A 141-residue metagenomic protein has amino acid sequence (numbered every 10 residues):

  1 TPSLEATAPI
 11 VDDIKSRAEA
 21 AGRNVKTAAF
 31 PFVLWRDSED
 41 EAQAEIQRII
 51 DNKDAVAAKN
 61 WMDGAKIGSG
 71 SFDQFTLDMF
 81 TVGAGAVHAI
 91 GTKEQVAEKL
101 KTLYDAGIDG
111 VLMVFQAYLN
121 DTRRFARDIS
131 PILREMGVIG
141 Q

Functional and structural regions predicted by a protein language model:
L4-D105, N120, R134-Q141: An alpha-helical appendage that flanks or caps ligand/catalytic pockets
F115: Histidine-centered catalytic/metal-binding microenvironments
